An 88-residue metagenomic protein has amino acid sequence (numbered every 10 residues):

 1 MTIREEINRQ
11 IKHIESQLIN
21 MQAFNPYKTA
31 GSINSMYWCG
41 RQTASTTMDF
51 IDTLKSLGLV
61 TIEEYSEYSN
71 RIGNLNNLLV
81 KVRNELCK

Functional and structural regions predicted by a protein language model:
M1-A30: Short terminal alpha-helical segments
M1-E5, K81-K88: Short intrinsically disordered terminal tails
I7, K12, A44, N74 (+1 more regions): Sequence-pattern detector for short linear motifs and compositional/periodic biases rather than a specific fold
K12, S16-I19, W38, S56 (+2 more regions): Intrinsic disorder/low-complexity segments
L18, Q22, I51, N76-R83: A structural signal for well-ordered alpha-helices, especially hydrophobic packing surfaces of coiled-coils
Y27-G73: Acidic, low-complexity, intrinsically disordered interaction modules
